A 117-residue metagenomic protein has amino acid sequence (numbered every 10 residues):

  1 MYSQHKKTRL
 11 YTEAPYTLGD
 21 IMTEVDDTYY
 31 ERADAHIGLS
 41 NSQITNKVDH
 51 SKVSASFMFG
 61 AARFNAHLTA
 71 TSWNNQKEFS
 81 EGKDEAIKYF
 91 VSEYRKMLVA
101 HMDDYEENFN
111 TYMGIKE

Functional and structural regions predicted by a protein language model:
M1-Y2, M22: Accessible peptide chain termini
Y2-H5, Y11, Y16: Low-complexity, intrinsically disordered or signal/transmembrane-proximal segments
T17-E117: Solvent-exposed interaction surfaces and binding hotspots enriched for charged
